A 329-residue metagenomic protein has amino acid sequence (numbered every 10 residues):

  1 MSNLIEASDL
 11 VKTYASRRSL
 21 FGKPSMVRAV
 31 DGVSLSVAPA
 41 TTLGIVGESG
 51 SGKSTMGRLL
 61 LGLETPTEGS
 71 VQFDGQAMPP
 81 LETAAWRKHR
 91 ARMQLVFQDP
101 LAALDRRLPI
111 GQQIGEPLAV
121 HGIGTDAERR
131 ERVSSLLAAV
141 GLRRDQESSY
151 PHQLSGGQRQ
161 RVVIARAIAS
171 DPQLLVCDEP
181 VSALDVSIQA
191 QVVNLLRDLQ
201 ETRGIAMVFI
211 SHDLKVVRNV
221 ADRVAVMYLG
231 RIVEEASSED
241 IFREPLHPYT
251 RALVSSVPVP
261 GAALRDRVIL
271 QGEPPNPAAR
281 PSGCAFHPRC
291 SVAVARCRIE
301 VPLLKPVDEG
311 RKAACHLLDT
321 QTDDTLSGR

Functional and structural regions predicted by a protein language model:
N3, S16-F21, E235-R329: Short catalytic/signature loops enriched in Gly
S19-P24, M78-Q94, V120, D126-A127 (+2 more regions): ABC ATPase NBD coupling module
G69-A77: Conserved ABC transporter NBD signature motif
A77, E128-D145, V254-S255: Conserved ABC ATPase "signature" region
Y150-L154, Q158: Conserved ABC ATPase signature
A169-Q173: A short, proline-enriched helix->beta-strand linker immediately N-terminal to the Walker B motif in ABC-type P-loop
V176, P180-L184, I188-R265: P-loop NTP-binding/switch modules centered on Walker-like glycine-rich loops
